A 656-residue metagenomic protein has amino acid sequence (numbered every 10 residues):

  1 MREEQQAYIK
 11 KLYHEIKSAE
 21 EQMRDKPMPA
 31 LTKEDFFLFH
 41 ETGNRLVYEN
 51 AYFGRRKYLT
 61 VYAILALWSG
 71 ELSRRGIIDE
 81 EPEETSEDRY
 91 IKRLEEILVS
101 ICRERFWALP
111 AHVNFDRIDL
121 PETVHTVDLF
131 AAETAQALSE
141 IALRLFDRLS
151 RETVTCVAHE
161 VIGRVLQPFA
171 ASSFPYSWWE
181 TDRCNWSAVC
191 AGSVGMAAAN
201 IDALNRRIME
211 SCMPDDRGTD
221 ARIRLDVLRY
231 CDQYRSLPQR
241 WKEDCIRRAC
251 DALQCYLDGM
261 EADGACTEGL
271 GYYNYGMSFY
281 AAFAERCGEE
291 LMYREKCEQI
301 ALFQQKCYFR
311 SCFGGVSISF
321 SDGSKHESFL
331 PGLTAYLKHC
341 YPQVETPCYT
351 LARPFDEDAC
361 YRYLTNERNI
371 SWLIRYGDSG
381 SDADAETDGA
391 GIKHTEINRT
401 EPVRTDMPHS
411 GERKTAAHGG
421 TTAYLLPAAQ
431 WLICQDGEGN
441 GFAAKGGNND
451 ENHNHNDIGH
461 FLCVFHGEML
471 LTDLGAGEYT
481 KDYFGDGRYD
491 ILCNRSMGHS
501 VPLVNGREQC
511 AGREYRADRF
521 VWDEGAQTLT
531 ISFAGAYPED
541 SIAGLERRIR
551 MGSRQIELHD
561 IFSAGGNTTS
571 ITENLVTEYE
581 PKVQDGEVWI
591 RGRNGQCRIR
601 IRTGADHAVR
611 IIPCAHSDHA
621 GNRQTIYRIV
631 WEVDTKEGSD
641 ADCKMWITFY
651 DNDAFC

Functional and structural regions predicted by a protein language model:
R2-H40: Low-complexity, Ser/Thr/Pro/Gly-enriched N-terminal "stalk/linker" regions
E49-G76, E84-C212, G218, R224-E298 (+1 more regions): Aromatic-lined, polymer-binding surfaces characteristic of secreted/periplasmic polysaccharide-degrading enzymes
G76-I77, R207, R222, G391 (+2 more regions): Generic short N-terminal amphipathic or hydrophobic helices
D216, D226, Y230-D232, D384 (+3 more regions): Intrinsic-disorder-associated, low-complexity terminal segments enriched in Asp/Asn/His/Tyr and depleted of Lys/Arg
I223, Y272-I392, R404-L470, D523: Carbohydrate-active enzyme catalytic cores, enriched for enzymes that act on polyanionic acidic polysaccharides
R353-P354, A385, Y479-C656: CBM-like, beta-strand-rich accessory domains located in the C-terminal region of large, secreted polysaccharide-active
L471-G475: Catalytic Cys-His active-site segments of thiol-dependent hydrolases/isopeptidases
